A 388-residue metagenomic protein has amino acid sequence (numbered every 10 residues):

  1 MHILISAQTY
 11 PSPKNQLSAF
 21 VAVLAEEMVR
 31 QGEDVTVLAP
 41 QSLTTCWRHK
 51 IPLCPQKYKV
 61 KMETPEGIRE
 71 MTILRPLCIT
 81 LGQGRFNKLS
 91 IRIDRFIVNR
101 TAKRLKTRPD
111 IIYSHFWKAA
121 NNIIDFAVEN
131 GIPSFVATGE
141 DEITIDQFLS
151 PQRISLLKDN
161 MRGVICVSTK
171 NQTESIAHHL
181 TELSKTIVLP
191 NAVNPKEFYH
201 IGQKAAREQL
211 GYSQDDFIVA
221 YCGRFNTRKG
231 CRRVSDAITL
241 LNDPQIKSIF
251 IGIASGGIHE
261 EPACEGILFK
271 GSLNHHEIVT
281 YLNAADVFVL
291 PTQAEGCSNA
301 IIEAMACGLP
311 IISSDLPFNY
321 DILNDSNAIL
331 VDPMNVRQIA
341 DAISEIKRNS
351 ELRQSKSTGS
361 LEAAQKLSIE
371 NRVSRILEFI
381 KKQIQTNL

Functional and structural regions predicted by a protein language model:
L4, I165, S213-K229, S235-I238: Conserved donor-binding/catalytic core segment of Leloir-type glycosyltransferases
S114-A119: Short His-centered aromatic/hydrophobic patch
D146-F148, I176, V193-Q209, H259: Acidic anion/phosphate-binding donor-loop and adjacent secondary structure in glycosyltransferase catalytic cores
K170, A192: Carbohydrate-associated surface elements
L273, T280-A285: Short alpha-helical donor nucleotide-sugar binding micro-motif in glycosyltransferases
Q293: Aromatic "clamp/platform" in nucleotide-sugar-dependent glycosyltransferases that forms part of the donor/acceptor
P310-S313: Short hydrophobic beta-strand element within catalytic cores of glycosyltransferases and related nucleotide-activated
N324-D325, I329-V336, E345-S350: Conserved acidic donor-binding segment of nucleotide-sugar-dependent glycosyltransferases
